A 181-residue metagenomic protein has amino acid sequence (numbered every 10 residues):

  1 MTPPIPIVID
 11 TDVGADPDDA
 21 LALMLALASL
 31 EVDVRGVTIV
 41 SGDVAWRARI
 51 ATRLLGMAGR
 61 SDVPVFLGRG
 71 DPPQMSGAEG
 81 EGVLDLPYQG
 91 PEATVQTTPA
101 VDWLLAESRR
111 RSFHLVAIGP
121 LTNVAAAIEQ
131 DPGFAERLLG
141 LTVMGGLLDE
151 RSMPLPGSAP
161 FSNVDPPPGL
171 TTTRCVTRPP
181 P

Functional and structural regions predicted by a protein language model:
M1-P181: N-terminal acidic, glycine/proline-rich low-complexity segments
